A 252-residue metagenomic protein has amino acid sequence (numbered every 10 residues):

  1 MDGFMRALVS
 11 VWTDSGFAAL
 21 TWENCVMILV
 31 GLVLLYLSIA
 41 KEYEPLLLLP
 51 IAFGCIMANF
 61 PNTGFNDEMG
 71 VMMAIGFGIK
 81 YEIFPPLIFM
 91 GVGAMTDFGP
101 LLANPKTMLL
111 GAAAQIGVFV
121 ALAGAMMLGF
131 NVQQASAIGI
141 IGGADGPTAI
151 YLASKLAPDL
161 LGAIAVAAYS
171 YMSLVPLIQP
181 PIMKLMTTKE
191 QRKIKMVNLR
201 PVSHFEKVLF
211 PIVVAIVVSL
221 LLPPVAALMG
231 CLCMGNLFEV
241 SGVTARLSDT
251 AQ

Functional and structural regions predicted by a protein language model:
M1-A19, C25, P181-F210, V243-L247: Intrinsically disordered, low-complexity non-transmembrane regions of multi-pass membrane transporters
M1-G70: N-terminal alpha-helical transmembrane segments of multi-pass membrane transport and channel/translocase proteins
G16-M27, M73-I88, Q134-G142, Y169 (+1 more regions): Structural signature of hydrophobic alpha-helical transmembrane segments
L34, M57, G78-L102, G235-F238: Hydrophobic transmembrane alpha-helices of secondary-active transporters and Na+-translocating membrane complexes
A40-L48, F65-E68, M72-I75, M95-L110 (+1 more regions): Interfacial helix-loop-helix linkers and transmembrane-helix boundary segments in multi-pass membrane proteins
Y81, F89-M95, L110-V120, G124 (+2 more regions): Alpha-helical membrane segments and immediately flanking helix-loop junctions that form or couple to the substrate/ion
D159-L177: Alpha-helical transmembrane segments
A215-Q252: Transmembrane helical segments that form the transport core of multi-pass membrane transport proteins
